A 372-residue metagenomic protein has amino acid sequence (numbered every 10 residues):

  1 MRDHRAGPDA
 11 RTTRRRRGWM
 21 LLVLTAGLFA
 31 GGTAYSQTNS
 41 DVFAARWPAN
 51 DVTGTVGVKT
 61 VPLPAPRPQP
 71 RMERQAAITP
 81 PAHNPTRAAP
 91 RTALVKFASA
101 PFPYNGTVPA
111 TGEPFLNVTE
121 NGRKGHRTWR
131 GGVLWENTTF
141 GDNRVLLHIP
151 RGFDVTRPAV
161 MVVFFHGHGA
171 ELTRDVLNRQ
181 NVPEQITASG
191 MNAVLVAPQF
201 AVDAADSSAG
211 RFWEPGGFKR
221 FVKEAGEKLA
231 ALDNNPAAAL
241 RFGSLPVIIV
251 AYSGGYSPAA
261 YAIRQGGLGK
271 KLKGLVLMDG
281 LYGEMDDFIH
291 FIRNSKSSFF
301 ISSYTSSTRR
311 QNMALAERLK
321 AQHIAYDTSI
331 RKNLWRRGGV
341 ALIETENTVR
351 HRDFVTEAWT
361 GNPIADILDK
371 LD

Functional and structural regions predicted by a protein language model:
R2, A6-G7, R11-V42: Sec-dependent N-terminal signal peptides
D41-V160, D327-I330, G338: A domain-start/cap signature at the N-terminus of enzymes
P158-M161, F165-L229: Active-site machinery of serine-nucleophile hydrolases
F221-G243: Conserved acidic catalytic loop of the alpha/beta-hydrolase fold
L240-S253: Alpha/beta-hydrolase fold nucleophile elbow
Y256-G267: Short glycine-enriched nucleophile-adjacent loop and the immediately C-terminal alpha-helix near the catalytic center
G269-G280: A conserved short beta-strand
S302-D372: C-terminal catalytic histidine-bearing segment of alpha/beta-hydrolase fold enzymes
